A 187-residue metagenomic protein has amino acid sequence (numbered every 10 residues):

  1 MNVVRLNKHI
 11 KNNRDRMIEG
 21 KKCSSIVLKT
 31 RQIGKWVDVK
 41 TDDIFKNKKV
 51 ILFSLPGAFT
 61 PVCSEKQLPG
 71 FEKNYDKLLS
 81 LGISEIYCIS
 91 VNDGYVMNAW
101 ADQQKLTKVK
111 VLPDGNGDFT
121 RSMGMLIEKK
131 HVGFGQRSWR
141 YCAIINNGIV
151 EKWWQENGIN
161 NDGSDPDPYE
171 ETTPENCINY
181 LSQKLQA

Functional and structural regions predicted by a protein language model:
N2-A187: Chalcogenol-based redox active-site neighborhoods
